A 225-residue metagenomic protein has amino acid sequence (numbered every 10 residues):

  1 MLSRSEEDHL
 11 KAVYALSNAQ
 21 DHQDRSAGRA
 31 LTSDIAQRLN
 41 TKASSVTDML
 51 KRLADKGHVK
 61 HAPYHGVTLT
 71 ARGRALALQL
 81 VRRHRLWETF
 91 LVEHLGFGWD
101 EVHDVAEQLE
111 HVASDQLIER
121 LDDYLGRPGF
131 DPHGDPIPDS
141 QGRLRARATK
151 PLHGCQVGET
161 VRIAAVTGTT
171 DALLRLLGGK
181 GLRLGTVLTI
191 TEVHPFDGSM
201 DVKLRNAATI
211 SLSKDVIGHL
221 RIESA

Functional and structural regions predicted by a protein language model:
L2-T41: N-terminal helix-turn-helix DNA-binding core of bacterial DNA-binding proteins
T47-K51: Short, hydrophobic-biased segments on the C-terminal half of alpha helices that form "recognition helices"
A54-A62: A short, conserved structural fragment
H65-H84: Basic, amphipathic "hinge/linker" alpha-helix immediately C-terminal to the N-terminal HTH DNA-binding motif
L80-V81, T89, E93-L95, H103-H111: Short amphipathic recognition helices of helix-turn-helix/homeodomain-type DNA-binding modules
E110-G218: Mid-protein regulatory/catalytic core that forms ligand/cofactor-binding pockets and protein-protein interaction
